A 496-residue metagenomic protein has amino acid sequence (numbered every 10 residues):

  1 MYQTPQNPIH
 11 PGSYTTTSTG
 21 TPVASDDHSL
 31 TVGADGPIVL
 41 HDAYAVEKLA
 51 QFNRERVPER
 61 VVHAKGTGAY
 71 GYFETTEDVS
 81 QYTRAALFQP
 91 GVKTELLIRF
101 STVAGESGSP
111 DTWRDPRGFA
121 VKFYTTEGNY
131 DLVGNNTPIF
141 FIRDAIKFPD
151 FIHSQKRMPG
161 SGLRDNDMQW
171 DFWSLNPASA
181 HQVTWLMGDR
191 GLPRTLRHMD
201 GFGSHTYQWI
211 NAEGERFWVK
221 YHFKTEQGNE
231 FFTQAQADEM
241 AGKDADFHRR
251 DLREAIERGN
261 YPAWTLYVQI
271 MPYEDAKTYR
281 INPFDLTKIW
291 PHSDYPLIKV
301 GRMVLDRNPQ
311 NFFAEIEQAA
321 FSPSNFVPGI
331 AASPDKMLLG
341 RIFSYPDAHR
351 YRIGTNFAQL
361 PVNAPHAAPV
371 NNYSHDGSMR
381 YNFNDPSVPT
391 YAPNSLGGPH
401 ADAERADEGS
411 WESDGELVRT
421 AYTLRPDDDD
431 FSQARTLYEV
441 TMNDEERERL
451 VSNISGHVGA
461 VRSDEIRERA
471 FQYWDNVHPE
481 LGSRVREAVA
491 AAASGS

Functional and structural regions predicted by a protein language model:
M1-S496: Active-site-adjacent core segments of small-molecule enzymes
